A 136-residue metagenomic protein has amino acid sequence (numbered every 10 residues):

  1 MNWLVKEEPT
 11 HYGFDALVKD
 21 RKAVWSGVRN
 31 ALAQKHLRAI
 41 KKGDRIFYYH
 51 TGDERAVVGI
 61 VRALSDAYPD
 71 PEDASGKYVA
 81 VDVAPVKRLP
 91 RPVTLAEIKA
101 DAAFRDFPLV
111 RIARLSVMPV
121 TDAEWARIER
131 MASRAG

Functional and structural regions predicted by a protein language model:
M1, R21, K42-D44, V57-G59 (+1 more regions): A generic structural signal for short beta-strands and their flanking turns/coil linkers
M1-K42, A135-G136: Compositionally biased, charged N-terminal/linker segments
M1-T10, D70-G136: Contiguous surface segments at macromolecular interaction interfaces
G27-L32, S65-P69, A102: Short acidic (Asp/Glu) patches
G43-F47, V117: Hydrophobic/aromatic beta-strand segments within beta-rich folds
F47-Y48, R62: Hydrophobic beta-strand signal
Y49-R55: Short, charged beta-turn/beta-strand-edge "cap" motif at the junction between a beta-strand and an adjacent loop
A56-D66: Short beta-strand-centered aromatic/proline hotspots
